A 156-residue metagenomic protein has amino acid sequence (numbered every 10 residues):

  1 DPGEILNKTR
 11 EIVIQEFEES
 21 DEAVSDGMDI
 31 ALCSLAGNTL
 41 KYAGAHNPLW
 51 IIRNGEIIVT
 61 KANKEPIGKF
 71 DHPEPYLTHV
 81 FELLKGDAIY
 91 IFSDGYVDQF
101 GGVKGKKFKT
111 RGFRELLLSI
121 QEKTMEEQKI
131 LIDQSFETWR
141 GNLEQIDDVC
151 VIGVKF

Functional and structural regions predicted by a protein language model:
D1-F156: Conserved subregion of the PPM/PP2C metallophosphatase catalytic domain
